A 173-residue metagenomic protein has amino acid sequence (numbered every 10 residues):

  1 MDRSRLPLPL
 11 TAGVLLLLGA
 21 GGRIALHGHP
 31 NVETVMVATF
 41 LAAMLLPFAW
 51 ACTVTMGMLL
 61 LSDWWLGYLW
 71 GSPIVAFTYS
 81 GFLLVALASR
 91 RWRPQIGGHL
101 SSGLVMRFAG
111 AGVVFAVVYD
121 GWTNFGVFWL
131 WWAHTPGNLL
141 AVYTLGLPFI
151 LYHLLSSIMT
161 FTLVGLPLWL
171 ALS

Functional and structural regions predicted by a protein language model:
M1-L45, A49-T53: Hydrophobic transmembrane alpha-helices
A20-T34, G57-R93: Interfacial aromatic-anchored transmembrane helix boundaries in multi-pass membrane proteins
G21, A42-A49, L87-G97, L166-S173: Structural signal for the C-terminal ends of transmembrane alpha-helices and the immediately following loop
T34-T39, G71-T78, L139-L147: Non-cytosolic membrane-interface motifs at loop->transmembrane helix junctions
V37-L41, M56-L61, L83, L166-A171: Hydrophobic transmembrane alpha-helices of multi-pass, membrane-embedded glycosylation machinery
L41-F48, L69, A111-D120: Small-residue-rich segments of transmembrane alpha-helices in multi-pass membrane proteins, especially helix faces
A51-S62, R107-A116: Central hydrophobic cores of alpha-helical transmembrane segments in multi-pass integral membrane proteins
Q95-S173: Membrane-embedded alpha-helical hairpins and interfacial helices in multi-pass inner-membrane proteins
